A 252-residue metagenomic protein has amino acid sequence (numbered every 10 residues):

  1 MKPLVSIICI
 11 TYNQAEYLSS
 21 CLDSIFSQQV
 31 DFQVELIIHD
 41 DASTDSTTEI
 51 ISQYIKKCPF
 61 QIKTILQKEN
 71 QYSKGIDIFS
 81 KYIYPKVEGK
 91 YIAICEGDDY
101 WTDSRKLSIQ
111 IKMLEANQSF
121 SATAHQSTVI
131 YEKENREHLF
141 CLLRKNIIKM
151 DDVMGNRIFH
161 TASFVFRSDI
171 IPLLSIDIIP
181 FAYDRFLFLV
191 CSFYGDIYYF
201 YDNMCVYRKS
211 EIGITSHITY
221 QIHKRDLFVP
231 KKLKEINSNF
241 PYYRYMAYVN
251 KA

Functional and structural regions predicted by a protein language model:
P3-S6, E35, F186: Cell-envelope/extracellular polymer assembly enzymes that use nucleotide-activated donors
S19, D45-Y54: Acidic helix N-cap motif at the loop->helix transition within catalytic regions of sugar-transfer enzymes
D23-Q33: Short, acidic, metal-binding catalytic loop of nucleotide-sugar glycosyltransferases
D40-E49, E69, E96: A conserved acidic beta->alpha catalytic loop
Q67-E88, I109: Glycine-rich, basic loop-to-helix element that forms the pyrophosphate-binding segment of sugar-nucleotide handling
P85, H125, C141-Q221: Conserved nucleotide-sugar donor-binding catalytic segment
I92: Short aromatic/hydrophobic "clamp" motif used to bind/position activated sugar donors
R105-H138: Conserved donor NDP-sugar-binding/catalytic core segment of glycosyltransferases
